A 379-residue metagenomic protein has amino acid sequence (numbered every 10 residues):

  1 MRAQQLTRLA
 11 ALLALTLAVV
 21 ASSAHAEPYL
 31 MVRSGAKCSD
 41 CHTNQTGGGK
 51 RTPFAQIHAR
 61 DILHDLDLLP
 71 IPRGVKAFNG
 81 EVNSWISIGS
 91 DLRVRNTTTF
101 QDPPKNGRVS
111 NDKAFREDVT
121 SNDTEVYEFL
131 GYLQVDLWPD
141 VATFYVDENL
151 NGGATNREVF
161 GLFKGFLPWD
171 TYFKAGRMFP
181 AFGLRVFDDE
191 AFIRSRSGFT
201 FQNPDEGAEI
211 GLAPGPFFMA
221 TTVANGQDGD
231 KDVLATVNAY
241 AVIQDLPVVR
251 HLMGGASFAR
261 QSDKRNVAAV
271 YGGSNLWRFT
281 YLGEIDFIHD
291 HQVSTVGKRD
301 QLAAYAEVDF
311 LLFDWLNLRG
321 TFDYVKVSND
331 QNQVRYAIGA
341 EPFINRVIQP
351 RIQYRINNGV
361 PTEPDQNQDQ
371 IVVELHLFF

Functional and structural regions predicted by a protein language model:
A10-A18: Bacterial N-terminal signal peptides
V20-A26: Sec/Tat signal peptide C-region and signal peptidase I cleavage site
M31, T46-R51, E81-V109, R116-A235 (+4 more regions): Outer membrane beta-barrel
A36-Q45: The canonical Cys-X-X-Cys-His
K37, V237-A239, P342, V347-I348 (+1 more regions): Outer-membrane beta-barrel "beta-signal"
R93-R95, D147-N151, M178-P180, T222-G226 (+6 more regions): Outer-membrane beta-barrel pore domains and translocons
V119-D123, N149-G153, S197-Q202, Q227-D232 (+5 more regions): Replace "Gram-negative outer membrane beta-barrel proteins" with "bacterial and organellar outer membrane beta-barrel
D232-N329: Detector for outer-membrane/organellar transmembrane beta-barrel domains, recognizing the amphipathic beta-strand
